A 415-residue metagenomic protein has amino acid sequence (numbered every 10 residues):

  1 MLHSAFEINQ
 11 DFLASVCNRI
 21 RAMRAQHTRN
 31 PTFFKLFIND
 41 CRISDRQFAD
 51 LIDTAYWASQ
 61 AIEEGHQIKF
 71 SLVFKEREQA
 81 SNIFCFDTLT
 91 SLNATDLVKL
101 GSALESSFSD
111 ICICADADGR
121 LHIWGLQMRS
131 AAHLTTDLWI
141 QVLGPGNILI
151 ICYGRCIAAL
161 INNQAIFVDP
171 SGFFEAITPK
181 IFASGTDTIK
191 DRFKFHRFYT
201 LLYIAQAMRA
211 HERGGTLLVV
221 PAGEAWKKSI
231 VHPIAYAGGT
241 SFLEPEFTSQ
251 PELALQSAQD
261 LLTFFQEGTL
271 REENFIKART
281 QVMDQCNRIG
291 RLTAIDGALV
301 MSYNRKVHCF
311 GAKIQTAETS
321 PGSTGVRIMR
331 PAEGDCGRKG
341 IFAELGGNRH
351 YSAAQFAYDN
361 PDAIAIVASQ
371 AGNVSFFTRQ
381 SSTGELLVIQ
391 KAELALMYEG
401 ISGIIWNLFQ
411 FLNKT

Functional and structural regions predicted by a protein language model:
M1-T415: Divalent-cation
